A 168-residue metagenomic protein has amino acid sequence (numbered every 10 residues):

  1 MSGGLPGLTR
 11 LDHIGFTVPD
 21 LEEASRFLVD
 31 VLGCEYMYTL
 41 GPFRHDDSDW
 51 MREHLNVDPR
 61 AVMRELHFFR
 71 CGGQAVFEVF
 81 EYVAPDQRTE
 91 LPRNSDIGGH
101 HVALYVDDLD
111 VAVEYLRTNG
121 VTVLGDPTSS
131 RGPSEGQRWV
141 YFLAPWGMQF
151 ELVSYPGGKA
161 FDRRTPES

Functional and structural regions predicted by a protein language model:
M1-G7, F16, T39, F77 (+2 more regions): Vicinal oxygen chelate
L5, P92-N94: Short consensus segments that form the blades of beta-propeller domains, in both extracellular/periplasmic
R10, V62-M63, G98, G136: Exposed loop/turn and edge beta-strand positions of beta-sandwich/beta-sheet ligand-binding modules
L11, L66-F69, Q74-V79, G99 (+1 more regions): Short, structured motif recognition centered on aromatic/hydrophobic residues
T17-Q74, V111, T118, S130-E135 (+1 more regions): Core segments of cupin and vicinal oxygen chelate
R44, A84, P156-G158: A short acidic/small-residue loop/turn micro-motif
F80-D86: Short beta-strand-to-loop junctions in surface cap/lid or active-site-entrance loops
R88-P92, F161-R164: A short, polar/proline- and glycine-enriched secondary-structure boundary/capping micro-motif
